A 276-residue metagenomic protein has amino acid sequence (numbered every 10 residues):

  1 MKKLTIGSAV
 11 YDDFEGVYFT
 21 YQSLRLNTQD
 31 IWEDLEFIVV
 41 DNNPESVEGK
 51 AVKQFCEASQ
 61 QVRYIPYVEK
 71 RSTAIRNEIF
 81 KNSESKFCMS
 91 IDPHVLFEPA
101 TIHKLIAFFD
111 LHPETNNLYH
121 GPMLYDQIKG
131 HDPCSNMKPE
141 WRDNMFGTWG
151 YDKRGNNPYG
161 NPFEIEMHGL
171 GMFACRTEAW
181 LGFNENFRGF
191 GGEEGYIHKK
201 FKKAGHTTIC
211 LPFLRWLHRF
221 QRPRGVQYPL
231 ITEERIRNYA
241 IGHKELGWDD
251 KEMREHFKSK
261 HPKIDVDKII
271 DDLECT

Functional and structural regions predicted by a protein language model:
K2-G7, S23, E36, Y196: Cell-envelope/extracellular polymer assembly enzymes that use nucleotide-activated donors
L4-D13, T20, N27, V40 (+1 more regions): A conserved hydrophobic helix/loop-capping motif in glycosyltransferases and polysaccharide synthases
Q22-D34: Short, acidic, metal-binding catalytic loop of nucleotide-sugar glycosyltransferases
V39-V52: A conserved acidic beta->alpha catalytic loop
Y67-S83: Glycine-rich, basic loop-to-helix element that forms the pyrophosphate-binding segment of sugar-nucleotide handling
C88: Short aromatic/hydrophobic "clamp" motif used to bind/position activated sugar donors
A100-N144: Conserved donor NDP-sugar-binding/catalytic core segment of glycosyltransferases
Y151-A174: A recurrent flexible, glycine/aromatic-enriched loop bordering the glycosyltransferase active site that acts as
